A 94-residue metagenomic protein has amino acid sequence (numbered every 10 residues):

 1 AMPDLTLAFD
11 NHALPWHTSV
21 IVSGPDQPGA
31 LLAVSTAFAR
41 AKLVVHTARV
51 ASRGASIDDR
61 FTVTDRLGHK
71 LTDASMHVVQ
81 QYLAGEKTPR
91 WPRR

Functional and structural regions predicted by a protein language model:
A1-R94: Regulatory modules associated with amino-acid/nitrogen control
